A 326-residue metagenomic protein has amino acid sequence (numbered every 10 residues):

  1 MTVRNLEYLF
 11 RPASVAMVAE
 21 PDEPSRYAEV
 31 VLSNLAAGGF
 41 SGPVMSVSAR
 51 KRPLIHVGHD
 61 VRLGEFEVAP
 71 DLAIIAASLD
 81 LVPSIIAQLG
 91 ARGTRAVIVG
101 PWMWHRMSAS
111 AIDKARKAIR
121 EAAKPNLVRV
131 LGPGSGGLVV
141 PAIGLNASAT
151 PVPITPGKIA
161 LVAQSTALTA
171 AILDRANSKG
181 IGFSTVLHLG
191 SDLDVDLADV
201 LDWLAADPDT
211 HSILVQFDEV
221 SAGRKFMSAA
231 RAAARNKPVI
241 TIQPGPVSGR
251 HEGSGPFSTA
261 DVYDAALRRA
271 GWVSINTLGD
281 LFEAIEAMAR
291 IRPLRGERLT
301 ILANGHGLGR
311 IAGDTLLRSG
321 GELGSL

Functional and structural regions predicted by a protein language model:
M1-L326: Catalytic-core regions of core metabolic enzymes, especially those transforming organic acids/acyl-group intermediates
